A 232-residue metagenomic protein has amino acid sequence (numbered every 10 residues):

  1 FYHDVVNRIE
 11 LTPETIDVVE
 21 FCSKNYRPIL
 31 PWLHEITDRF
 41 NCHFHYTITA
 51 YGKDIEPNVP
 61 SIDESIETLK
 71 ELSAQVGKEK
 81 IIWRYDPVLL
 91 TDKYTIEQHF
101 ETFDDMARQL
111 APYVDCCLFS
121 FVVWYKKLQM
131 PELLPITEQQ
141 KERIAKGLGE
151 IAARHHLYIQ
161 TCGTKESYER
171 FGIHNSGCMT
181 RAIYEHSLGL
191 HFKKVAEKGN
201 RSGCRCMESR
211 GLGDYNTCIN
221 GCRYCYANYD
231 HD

Functional and structural regions predicted by a protein language model:
F1-I55, I62, E67-K78, H231-D232: Conserved Radical SAM active-site core
H3-I9, F192, G199-R201, S209 (+1 more regions): Catalytic phosphate/metal-binding cores of nucleic-acid and nucleotide-processing enzymes, i.e., regions that mediate
Y26-R27, T49-Y51, V88-L90, W124 (+2 more regions): Short, solvent-exposed loop/turn segments at secondary-structure junctions
L30-L33, I55-N58, D92-H99, K127-E132 (+1 more regions): A short acidic (Asp/Glu
E64-M130, G147-G163: Conserved C-terminal portion of the radical SAM core fold that forms the substrate/S-adenosylmethionine-binding
Q139-S202: A C-terminal junction/extension of Radical SAM enzymes
S202-Y229: Local cysteine-cluster metal-coordination motifs and their immediate loop/turn environment, predominantly Fe-S cluster
